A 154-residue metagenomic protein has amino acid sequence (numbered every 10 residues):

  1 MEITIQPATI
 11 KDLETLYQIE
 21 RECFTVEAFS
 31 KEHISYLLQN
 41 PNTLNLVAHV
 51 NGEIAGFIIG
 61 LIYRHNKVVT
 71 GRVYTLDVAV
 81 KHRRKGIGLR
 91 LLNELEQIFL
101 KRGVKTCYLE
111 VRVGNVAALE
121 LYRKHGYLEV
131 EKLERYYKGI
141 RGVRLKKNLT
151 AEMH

Functional and structural regions predicted by a protein language model:
I3, P7-K81, L92-E94, I98 (+2 more regions): Acetyl-CoA-dependent GNAT
E27, K85, R102-K105: Short coil/turn segments at alpha/beta junctions that flank glycine-rich nucleotide-binding fingerprints
V78-K85, V113-G114: Active-site acidic-Proline motif in GNAT/NAT acetyltransferases
L89: Residues forming the Rossmann-fold NAD(P)(H) cofactor-binding site
L92, F99-E110: Conserved GNAT acetyl-CoA-binding A-motif
K105-Y108, R112-V116, K124-H125, E134-H154: C-terminal "cap" of GNAT-fold acetyltransferases
